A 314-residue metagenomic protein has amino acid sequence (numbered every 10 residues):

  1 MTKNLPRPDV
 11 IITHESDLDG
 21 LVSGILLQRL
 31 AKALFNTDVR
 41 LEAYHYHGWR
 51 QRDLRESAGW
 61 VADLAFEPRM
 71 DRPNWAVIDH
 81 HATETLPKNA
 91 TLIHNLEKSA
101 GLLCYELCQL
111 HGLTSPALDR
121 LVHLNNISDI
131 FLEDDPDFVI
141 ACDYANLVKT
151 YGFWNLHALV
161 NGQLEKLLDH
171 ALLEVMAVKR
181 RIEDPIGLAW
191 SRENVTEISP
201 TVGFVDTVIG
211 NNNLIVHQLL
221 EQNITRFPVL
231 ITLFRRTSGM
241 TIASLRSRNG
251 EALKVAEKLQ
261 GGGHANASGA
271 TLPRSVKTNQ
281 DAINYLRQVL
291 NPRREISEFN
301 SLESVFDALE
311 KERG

Functional and structural regions predicted by a protein language model:
M1-D143, G187-G314: Replace "Mg2+/Mn2+-dependent" with "divalent metal-dependent
N126-V195: Hydrophobic, aromatic-enriched interface-forming segments
